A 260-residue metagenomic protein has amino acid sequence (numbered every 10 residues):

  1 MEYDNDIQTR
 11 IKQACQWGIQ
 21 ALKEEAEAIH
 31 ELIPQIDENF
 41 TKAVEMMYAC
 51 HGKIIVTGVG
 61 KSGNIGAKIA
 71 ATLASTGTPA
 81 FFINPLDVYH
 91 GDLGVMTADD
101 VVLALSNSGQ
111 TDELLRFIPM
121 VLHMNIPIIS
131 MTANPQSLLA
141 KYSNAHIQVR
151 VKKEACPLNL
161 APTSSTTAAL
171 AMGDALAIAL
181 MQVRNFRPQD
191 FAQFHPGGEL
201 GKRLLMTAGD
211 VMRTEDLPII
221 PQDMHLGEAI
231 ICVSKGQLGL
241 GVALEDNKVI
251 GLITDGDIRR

Functional and structural regions predicted by a protein language model:
M1-Q20, V59-A67: Short, compositionally biased "basic patch" segments
I7, Q13-G52: An N-terminal, well-structured beta->alpha segment
E25, G58, L103, L176 (+3 more regions): Terminal peptide-recognition signature
N39-A43, V88-D92, E228-A229: Short acidic active-site motifs
Y48, G52-A171, A177-L180: Glycine-rich phosphate-binding loops that contact phosphosugars or nucleotide phosphates
K141, A155, Q182-R213: Internal, active-site/partner-interface "lid" segment
A155, I258-R260: A short, polar/charged loop-to-alpha-helix boundary motif
E199-C232, L238, A243-L244, V249-L252: Bateman/CBS regulatory modules and CBS-like beta-alpha motifs in cytosolic regions of diverse proteins
